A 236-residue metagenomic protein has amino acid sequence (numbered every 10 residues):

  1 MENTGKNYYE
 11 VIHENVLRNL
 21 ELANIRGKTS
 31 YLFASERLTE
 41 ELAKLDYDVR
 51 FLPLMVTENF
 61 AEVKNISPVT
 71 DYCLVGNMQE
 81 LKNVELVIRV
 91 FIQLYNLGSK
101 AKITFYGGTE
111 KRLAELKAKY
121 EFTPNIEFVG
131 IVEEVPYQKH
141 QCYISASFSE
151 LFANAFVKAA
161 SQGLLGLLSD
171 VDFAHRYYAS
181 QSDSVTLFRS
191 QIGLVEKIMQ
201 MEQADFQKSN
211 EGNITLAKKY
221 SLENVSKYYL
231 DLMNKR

Functional and structural regions predicted by a protein language model:
N15, R37-L38, F51-E62, Q79: Short beta-strand->alpha-helix junction loop in the catalytic core of nucleotide-activated group-transfer enzymes
V16-V49: A short, active-site helix/loop in glycosyltransferases that binds the activated sugar's phosphate group
K64-K82, I88-F91, T104: Conserved donor-binding/catalytic core segment of Leloir-type glycosyltransferases
V75, K102-A114: Glycosyltransferase donor-sugar binding loop
A114-I131: Nucleotide-activated donor-binding/catalytic signature segment of Leloir-type glycosyltransferases, i.e., the conserved
F148: Aromatic "clamp/platform" in nucleotide-sugar-dependent glycosyltransferases that forms part of the donor/acceptor
S180-I192, Q200-A204: Conserved acidic donor-binding segment of nucleotide-sugar-dependent glycosyltransferases
R189, Q203-K235: A charged, aromatic-enriched C-terminal amphipathic alpha-helix characteristic of glycosyltransferases across folds
